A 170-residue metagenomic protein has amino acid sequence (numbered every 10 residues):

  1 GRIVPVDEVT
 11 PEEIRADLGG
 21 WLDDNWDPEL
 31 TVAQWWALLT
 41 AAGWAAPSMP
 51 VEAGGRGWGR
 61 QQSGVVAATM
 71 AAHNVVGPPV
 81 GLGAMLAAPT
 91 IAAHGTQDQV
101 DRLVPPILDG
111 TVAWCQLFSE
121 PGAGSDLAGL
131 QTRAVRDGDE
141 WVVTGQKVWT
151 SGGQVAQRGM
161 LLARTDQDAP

Functional and structural regions predicted by a protein language model:
G1-G81, R102, P106: Amphipathic, small/basic residue-rich leader segments at the start of a protein or domain
E52, S119-A123, V148-W149: Short, solvent-exposed loop/turn elements at beta->coil junctions and helix N-caps that rim active or binding pockets
P78-D98, G124: N-terminal glycine-rich flavin-associated loop
G110-F118, L162: A short, Trp-centered hydrophobic/proline-enriched beta-strand micro-motif
G129: Flexible, small-/acidic-enriched active-site or ligand-binding loops
T132-V135: A structural signal for short hydrophobic beta-strand segments in well-ordered beta-sheet cores
T144-P170: A short core secondary-structure module
